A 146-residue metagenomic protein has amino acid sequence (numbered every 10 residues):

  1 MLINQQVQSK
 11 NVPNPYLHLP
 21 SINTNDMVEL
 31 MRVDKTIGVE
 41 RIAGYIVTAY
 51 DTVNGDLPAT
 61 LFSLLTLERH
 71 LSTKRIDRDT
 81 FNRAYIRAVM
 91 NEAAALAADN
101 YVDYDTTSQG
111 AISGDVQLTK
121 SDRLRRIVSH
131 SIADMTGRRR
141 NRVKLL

Functional and structural regions predicted by a protein language model:
M1-S72, A133-L146: Conserved short "hinge" loops at termini or chain/domain junctions
T52-L57, S72-R75, A111-D115, T119: Alpha-helix boundary/capping detector
L71-A84: Short, glycine/alanine-rich amphipathic alpha-helical segment that often forms an alpha-turn-alpha hairpin
F81-L146: Short loop/turn elements at secondary-structure junctions
